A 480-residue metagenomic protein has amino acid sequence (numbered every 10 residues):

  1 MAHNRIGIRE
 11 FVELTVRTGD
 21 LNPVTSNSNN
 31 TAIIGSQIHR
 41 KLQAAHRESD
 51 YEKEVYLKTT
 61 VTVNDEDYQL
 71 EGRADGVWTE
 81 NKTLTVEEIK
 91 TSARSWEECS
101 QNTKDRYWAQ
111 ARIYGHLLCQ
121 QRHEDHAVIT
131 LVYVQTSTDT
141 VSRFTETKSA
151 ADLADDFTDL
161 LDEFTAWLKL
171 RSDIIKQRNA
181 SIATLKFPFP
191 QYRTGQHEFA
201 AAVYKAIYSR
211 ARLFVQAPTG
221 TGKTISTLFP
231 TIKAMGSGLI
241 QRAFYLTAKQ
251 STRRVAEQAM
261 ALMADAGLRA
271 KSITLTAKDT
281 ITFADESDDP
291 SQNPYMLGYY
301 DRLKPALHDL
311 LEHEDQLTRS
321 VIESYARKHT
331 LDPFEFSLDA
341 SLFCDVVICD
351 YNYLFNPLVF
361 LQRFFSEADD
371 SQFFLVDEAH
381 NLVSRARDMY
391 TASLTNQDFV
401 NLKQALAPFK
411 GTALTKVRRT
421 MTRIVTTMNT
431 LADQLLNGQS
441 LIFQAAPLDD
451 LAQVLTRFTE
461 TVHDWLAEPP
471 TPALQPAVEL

Functional and structural regions predicted by a protein language model:
M1-T83, A109: Metal-dependent nuclease catalytic cores that hydrolyze phosphodiester bonds in DNA/RNA, characterized by
T59-F157: Mg2+/Mn2+-dependent nuclease catalytic core
I174-Q216: Conserved pre-motif I regulatory segment
N179-I182, K186, L239-V347, F355 (+3 more regions): A substrate-engagement module of RecA-like helicase motors
Y204-K205, T224-L239, A259-M263: Walker A/P-loop NTP-binding motif
Y208-P230, R242: Walker A/P-loop
T227, R254, Q258, H329-V346 (+1 more regions): Signature of the SF2 helicase/ATPase Hel1-core->accessory helical subdomain module
E479-L480: Segments forming glycine/polar-rich beta-alpha architectures that bind adenosine-containing cofactors
